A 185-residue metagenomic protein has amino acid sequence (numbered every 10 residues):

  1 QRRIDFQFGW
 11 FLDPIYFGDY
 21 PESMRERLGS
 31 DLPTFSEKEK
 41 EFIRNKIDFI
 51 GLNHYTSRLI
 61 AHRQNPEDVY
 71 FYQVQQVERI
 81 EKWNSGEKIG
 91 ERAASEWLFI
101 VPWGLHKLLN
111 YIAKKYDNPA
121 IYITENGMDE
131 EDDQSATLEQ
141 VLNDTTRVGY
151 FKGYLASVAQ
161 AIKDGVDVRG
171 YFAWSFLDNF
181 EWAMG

Functional and structural regions predicted by a protein language model:
Q1-G185: Active-site region of glycoside hydrolase catalytic domains
